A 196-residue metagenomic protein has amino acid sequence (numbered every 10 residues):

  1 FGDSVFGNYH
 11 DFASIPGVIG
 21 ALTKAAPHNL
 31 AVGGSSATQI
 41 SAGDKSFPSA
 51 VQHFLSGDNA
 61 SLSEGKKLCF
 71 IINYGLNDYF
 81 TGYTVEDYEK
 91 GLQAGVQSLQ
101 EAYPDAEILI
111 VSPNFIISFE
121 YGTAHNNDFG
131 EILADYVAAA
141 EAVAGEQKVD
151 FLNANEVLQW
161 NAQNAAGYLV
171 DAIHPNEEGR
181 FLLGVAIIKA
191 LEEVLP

Functional and structural regions predicted by a protein language model:
F1-G2, V111: Short hydrophobic segments within beta-strands
V5-Q93: Conserved SGNH/GDSL esterase-like catalytic core that processes O-acyl groups on lipids and polysaccharides
G20, L62, V96, Q100-E101 (+1 more regions): N-terminal cationic-hydrophobic initiation segments that often serve targeting/anchoring roles
I72, L109-V111: Structural beta-sheet core signal
L92-V96, V137: Generic structural signal for well-ordered alpha-helices, preferentially at hydrophobic/aromatic core positions
Y103-E107: A short helix->loop->beta-strand "cap" motif at the edges of active sites that frequently abuts
N114-P196: Catalytic His-Asp segment of secreted/periplasmic serine-dependent ester chemistry enzymes
